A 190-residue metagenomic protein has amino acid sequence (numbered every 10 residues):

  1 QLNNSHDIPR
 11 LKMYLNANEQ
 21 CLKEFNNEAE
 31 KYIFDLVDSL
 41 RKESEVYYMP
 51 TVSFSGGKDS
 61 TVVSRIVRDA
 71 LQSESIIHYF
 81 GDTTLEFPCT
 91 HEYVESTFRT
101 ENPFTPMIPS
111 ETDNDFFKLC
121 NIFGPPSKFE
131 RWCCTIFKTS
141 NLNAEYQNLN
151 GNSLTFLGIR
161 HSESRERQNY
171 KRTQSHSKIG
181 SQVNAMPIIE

Functional and structural regions predicted by a protein language model:
Q1-E190: Nucleotide-activated chemistry modules centered on ATP-dependent adenylation/adenylyltransferase
